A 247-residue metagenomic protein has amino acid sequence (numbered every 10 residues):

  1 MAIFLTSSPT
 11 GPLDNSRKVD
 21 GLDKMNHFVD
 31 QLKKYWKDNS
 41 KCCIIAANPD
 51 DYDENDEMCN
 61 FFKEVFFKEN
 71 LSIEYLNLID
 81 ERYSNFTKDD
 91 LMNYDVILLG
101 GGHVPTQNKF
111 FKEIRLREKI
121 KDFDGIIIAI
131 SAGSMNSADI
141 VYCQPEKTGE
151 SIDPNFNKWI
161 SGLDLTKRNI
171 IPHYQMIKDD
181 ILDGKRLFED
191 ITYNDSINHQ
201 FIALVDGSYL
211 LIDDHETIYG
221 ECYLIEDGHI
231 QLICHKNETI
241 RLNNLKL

Functional and structural regions predicted by a protein language model:
M1-D38, C143, K147-L247: C-terminal and late-domain segments of enzyme folds
M1-V96: N-terminal beta1-alpha1 cap of cysteine-dependent amidohydrolase-like domains
F4-L5, V96-G100, I128-A129, N169-I171: Structural motif
N39, Y94, F123-D124, T166: Short, well-ordered alpha-helix to beta-strand connector turns
D90, E113-D124: Catalytic-core regions built around general acid/base machinery
L99-G100, K121-I140: Catalytic nucleophile loop
V104-E113: Glycine/threonine-rich flexible loop motifs
